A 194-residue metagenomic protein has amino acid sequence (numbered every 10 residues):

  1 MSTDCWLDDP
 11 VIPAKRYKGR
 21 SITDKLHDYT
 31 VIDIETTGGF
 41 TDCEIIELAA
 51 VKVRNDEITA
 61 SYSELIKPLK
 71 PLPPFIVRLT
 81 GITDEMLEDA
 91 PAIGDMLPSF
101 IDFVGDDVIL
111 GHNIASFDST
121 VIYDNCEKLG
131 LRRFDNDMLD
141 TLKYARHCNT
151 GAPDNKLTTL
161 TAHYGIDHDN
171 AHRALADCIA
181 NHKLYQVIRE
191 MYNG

Functional and structural regions predicted by a protein language model:
T3-N136, T150-H172: Conserved non-catalytic scaffold segment of RNase H-like nuclease domains
M96, A145, A180-N181: Short Asp/Glu-rich motifs
F103, Q186-V187: Short amphipathic alpha-helical segments at helix boundaries and their inter-helical linkers
L139-T150: Short, flexible loop segments at boundaries between secondary-structure elements
R146, A162, K183-Q186: A broadly conserved amphipathic alpha-helix scaffold signal in soluble, globular proteins
R173-Q186: Acidic, divalent-metal-coordinating active-site segment for phosphoryl/phosphodiester hydrolysis, typified by short
I188-G194: Mixed-charge, glycine-rich, non-catalytic linkers/tails in nucleic-acid processing enzymes
